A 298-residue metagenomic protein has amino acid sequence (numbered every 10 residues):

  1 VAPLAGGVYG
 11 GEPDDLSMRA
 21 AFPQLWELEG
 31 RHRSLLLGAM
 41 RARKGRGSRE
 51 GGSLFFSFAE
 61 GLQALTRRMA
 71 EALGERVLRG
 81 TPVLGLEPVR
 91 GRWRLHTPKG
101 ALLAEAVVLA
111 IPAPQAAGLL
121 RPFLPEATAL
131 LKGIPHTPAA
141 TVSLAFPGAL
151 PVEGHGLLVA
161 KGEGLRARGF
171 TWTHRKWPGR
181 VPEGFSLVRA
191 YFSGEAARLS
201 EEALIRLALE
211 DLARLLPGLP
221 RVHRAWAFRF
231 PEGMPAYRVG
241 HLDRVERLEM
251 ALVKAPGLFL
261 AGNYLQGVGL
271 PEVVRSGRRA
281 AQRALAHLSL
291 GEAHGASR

Functional and structural regions predicted by a protein language model:
V1, T128-K132, P217-A225: Short, surface-exposed acidic
V1-G85: Active-site/ligand-binding neighborhood in enzyme catalytic cores
F58, P135, Q266: Nucleotide-sugar-dependent glycosyltransferase donor-binding/catalytic pocket residues
L73, A104-E105, A255: Short, well-ordered alpha-helix to beta-strand connector turns
V77-R79, L109, L260: A structural signal for the hydrophobic beta-strands that form the central parallel beta-sheet of Rossmann-like
T81-L215, E249, G295: Mid-domain catalytic core of redox enzymes that form a hydrophobic substrate pocket/lid adjacent to a catalytic redox
G169-R298: Conserved flavin/dinucleotide-binding core of flavoenzymes
